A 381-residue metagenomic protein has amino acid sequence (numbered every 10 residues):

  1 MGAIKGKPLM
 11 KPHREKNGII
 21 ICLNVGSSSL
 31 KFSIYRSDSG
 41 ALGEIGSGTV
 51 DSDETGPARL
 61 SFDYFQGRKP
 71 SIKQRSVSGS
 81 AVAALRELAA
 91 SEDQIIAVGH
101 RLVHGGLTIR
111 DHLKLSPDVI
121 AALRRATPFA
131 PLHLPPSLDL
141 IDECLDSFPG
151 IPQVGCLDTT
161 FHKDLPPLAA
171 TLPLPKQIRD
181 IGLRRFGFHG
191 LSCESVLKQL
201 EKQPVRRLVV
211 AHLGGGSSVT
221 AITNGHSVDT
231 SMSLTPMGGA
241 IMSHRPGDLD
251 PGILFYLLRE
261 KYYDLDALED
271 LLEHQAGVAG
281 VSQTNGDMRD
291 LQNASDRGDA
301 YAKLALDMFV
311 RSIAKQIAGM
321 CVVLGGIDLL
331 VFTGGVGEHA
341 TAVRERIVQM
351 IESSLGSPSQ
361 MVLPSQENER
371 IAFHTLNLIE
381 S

Functional and structural regions predicted by a protein language model:
K11-N17, P135-F148, H189-L208: Conserved phosphate-binding catalytic cores of ATP/NTP-utilizing and phosphoryl-transfer enzymes
V25-S76, S233: Short glycine-rich, Thr/Ser-proximal phosphate-binding strand/loop in the N-terminal lobe of ATP-dependent enzymes
L85-L134, I151-V154, T160-T171: Short beta-strand-loop/turn "lid" adjacent to the catalytic site in phosphate-handling enzymes
F161-L258: Glycine-rich phosphate-binding loop of actin/hexokinase-like ATP-binding domains
D250-I253, L257-T284: Oxyanion-binding "anion nests"
D270, G277-V281, M288-V323: Adenine-nucleotide phosphate-binding core of ATP-dependent small-molecule kinases
D328-M350: Glycine-rich phosphate-binding loops at beta-strand->alpha-helix junctions
S357-S381: Glycine-rich phosphate-binding/hydrolytic loop that grips phosphoryl groups
